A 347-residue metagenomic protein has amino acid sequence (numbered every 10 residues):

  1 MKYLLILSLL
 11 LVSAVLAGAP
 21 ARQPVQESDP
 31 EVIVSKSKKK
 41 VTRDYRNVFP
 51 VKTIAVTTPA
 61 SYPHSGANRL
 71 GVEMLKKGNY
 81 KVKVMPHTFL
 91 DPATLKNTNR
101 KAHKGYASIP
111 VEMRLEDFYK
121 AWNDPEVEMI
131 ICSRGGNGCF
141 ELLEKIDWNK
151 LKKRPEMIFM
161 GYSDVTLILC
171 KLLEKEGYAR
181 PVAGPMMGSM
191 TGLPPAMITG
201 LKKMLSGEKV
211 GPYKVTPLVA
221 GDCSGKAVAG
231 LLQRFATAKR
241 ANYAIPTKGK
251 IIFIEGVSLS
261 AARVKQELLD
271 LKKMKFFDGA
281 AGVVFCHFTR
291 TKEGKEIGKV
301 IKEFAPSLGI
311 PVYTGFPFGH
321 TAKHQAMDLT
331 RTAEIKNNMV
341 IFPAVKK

Functional and structural regions predicted by a protein language model:
M1-L4: Positively charged n-region of N-terminal signal peptides that target proteins for export
L9-L16: Hydrophobic h-region of N-terminal signal peptides that target proteins for export in Gram-negative bacteria
V25-E126: ATP/NTP phosphate-donor binding region
G135-R154, I297-G298: Short Gly/Thr/Asp-enriched flexible loops that form oxyanion-binding sites at enzyme active sites
W148-K171, R180-M186, I310-V312: Short, acidic/small-residue loops that bind anionic groups at enzyme active sites
A179-R240: Conserved anion/nucleotide-ligand pocket segment
Y243-I297: Internal helical hairpin/lid segments
H287-K347: ATP/nucleoside-binding phosphotransfer catalytic cores, i.e., glycine-rich phosphate-binding loops
